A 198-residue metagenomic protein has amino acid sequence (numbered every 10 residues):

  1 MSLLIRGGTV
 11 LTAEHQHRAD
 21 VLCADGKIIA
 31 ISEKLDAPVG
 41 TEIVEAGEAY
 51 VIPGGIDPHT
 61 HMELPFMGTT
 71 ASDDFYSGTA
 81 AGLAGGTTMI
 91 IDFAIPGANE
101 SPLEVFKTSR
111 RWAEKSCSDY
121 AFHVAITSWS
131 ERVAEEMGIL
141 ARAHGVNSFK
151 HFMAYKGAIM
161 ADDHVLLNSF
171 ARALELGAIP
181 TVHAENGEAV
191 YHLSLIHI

Functional and structural regions predicted by a protein language model:
M1-P53: Histidine-rich, glycine-flanked metal-binding segment
A49-K115, R132: Metal-associated gating/positioning segment near the N- to mid-region
S77-E100, E114-S128, A143-A158, G177-T181 (+1 more regions): Divalent metal-dependent hydrolysis catalytic cores, especially in the metallo-beta-lactamase
E100-V105, A158-S169: Active-site-adjacent beta->alpha loops and helix N-cap segments on the catalytic face of soluble alpha/beta enzymes
A134-H151, F170-A171: Extended substrate/RNA-proximal surfaces in nucleic-acid metabolism proteins
N168-L176: Basic phosphate/pyrophosphate-binding loop/patch that engages nucleotide-derived ligands
V182-S194: Short, solvent-exposed beta-strand-terminating loops
I196-I198: Conserved small/polar residues in nucleotide/adenosyl-binding loops
